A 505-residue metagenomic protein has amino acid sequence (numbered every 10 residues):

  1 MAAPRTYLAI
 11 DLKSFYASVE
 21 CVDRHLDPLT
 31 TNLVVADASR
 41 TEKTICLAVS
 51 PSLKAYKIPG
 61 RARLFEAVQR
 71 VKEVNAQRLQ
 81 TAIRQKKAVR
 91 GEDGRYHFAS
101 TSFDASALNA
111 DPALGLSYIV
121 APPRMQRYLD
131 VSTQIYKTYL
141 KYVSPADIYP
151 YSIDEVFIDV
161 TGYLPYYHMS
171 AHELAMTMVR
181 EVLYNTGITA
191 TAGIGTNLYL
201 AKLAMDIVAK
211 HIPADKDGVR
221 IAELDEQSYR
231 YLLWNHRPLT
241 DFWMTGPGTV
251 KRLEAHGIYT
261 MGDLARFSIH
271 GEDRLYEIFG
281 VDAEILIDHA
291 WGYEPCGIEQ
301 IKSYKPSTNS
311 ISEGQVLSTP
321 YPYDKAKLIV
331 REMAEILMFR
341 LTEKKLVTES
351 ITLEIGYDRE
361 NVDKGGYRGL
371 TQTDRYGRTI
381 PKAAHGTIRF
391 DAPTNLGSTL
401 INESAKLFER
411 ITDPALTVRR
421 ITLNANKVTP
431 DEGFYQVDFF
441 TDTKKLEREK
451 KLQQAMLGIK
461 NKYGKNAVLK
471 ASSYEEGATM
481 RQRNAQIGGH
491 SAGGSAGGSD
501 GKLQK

Functional and structural regions predicted by a protein language model:
M1-D288, P295-I298, T443-K505: Gly/Gly-Pro- and Ser/Thr-rich, intrinsically disordered tail segments characteristic of DNA damage-repair and tolerance
A2, A9, D241, P247-T417: DNA-contacting surface of Y-family translesion DNA polymerases
I153-V156, V347-V362, N424-E432: Core structural elements
V156-G162, A384-D391, Y435-T441: Short, hydrophobic beta-strand segments
G162, T196, Y357, A392 (+1 more regions): Non-catalytic surface loops within mature trypsin-like serine protease
T189-T191, T352, R420-T422: Residues at or immediately flanking beta-strands
D363-Y367, G433-V437, R481: Short conserved micro-motifs at the rims of enzyme active sites and ligand-binding pockets
A405-N461: C-terminal hydrophobic structural anchor segments that stabilize assembly/packing rather than catalytic chemistry
